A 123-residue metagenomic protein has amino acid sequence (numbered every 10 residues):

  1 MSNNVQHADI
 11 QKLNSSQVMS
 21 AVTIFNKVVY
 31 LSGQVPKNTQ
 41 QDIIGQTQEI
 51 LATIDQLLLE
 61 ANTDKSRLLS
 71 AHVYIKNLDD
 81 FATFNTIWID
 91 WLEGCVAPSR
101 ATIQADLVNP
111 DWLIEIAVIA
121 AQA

Functional and structural regions predicted by a protein language model:
M1-L69, I75-A123: N-terminal presequence-like segments and the immediate start of the first folded domain
